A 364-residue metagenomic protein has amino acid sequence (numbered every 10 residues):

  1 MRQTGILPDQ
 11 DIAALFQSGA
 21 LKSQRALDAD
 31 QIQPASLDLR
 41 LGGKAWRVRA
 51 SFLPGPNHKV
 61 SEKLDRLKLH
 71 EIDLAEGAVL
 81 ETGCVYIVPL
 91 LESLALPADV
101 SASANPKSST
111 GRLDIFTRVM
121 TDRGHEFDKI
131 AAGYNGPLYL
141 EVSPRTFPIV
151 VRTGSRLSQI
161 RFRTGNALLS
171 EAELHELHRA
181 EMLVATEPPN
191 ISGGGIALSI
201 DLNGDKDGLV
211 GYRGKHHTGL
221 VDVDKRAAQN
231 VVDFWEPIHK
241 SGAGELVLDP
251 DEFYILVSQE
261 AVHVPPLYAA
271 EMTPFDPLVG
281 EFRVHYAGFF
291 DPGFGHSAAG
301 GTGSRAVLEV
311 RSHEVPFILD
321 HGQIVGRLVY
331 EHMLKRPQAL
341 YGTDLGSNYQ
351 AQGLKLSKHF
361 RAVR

Functional and structural regions predicted by a protein language model:
M1-R364: DUTPase catalytic domain/fold
